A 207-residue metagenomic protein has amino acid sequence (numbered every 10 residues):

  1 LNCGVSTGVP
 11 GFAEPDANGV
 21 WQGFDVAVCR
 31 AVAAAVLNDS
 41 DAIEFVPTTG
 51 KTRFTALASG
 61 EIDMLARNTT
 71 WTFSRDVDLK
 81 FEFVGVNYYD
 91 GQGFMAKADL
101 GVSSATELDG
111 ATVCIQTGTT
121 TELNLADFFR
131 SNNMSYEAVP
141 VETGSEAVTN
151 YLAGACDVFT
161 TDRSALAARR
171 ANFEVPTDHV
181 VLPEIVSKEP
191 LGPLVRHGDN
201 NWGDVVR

Functional and structural regions predicted by a protein language model:
L1-F24: Short glycine-rich His-centered loop
N2, D63-M64, D157-V158: Short, Asp-centered acidic motifs that coordinate Mg2+ and/or phosphate in catalytic or ligand-binding sites
V5, N18-W21, G110-G118, V141: Short beta-strand->loop
P15-N18, R30-D41, F83-G85, T121-E142 (+1 more regions): Ligand-binding cleft/hinge of the Venus flytrap
V26-R30, A34-V36, A98-V102, T106 (+4 more regions): Extended ligand-binding regions for polar small-molecule ligands
R30, A34, N38, A42-E107 (+1 more regions): Acidic, polar ligand-binding/catalytic clefts
T52-R53, T143-A147: Short acidic active-site motifs
E61, T112, A155: Conserved functional loop/turn residues at catalytic and ligand-binding sites
